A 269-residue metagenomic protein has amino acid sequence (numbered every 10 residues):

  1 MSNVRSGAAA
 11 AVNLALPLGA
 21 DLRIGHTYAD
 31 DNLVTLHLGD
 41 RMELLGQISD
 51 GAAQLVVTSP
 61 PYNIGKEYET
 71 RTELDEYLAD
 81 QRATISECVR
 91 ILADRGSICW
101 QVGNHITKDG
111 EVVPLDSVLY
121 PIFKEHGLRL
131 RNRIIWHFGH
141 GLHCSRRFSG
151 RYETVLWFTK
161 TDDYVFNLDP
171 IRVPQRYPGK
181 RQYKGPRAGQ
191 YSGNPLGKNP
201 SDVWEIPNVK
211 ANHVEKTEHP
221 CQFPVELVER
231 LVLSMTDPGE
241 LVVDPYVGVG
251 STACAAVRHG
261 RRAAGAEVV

Functional and structural regions predicted by a protein language model:
M1-V269: Core catalytic lobe of class I
